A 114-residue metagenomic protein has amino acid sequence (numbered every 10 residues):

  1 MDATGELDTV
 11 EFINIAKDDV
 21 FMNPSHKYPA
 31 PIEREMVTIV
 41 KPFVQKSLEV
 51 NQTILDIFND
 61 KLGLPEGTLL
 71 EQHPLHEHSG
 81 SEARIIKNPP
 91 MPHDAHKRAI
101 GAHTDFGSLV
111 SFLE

Functional and structural regions predicted by a protein language model:
M1-E114: Peripheral, non-catalytic segments flanking oxidoreductase cores
